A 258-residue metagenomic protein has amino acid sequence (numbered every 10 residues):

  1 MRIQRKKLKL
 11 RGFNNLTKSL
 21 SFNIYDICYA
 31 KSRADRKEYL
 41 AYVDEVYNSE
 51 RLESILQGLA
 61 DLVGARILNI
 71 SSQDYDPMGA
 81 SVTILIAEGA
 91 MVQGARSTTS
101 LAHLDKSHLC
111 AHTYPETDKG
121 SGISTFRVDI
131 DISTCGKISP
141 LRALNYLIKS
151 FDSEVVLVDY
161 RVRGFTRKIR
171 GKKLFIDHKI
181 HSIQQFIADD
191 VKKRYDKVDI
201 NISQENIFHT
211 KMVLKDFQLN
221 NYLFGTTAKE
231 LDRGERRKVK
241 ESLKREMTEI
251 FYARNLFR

Functional and structural regions predicted by a protein language model:
M1-R258: Polybasic/polar functional segments that serve as interface/processing modules
